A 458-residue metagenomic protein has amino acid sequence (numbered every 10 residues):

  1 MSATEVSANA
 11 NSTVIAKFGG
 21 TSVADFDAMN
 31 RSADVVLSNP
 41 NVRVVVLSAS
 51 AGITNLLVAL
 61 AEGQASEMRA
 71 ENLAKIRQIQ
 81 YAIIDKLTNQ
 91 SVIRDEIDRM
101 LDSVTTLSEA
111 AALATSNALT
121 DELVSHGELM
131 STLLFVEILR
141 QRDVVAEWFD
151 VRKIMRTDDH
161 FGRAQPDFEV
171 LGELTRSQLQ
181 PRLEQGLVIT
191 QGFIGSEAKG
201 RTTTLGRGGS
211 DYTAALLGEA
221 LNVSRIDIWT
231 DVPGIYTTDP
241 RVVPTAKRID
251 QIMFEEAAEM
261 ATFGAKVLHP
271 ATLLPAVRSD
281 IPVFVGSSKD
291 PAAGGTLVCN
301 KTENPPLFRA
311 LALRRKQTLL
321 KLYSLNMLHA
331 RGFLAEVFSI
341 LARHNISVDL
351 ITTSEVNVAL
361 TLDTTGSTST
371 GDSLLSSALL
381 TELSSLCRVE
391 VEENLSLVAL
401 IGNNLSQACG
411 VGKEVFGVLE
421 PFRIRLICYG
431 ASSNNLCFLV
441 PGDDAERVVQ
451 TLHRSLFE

Functional and structural regions predicted by a protein language model:
M1-L268, L273, V440-P441: Nucleotide/pyrophosphate-binding catalytic subdomain
N41, V144, I281, I346 (+1 more regions): Short phosphate-binding/catalytic loops that engage adenosine nucleotides
S50-A51, K153, V232-G234, V283 (+4 more regions): Glycine-rich beta-alpha junction loops
D143-W148, D227, F284-V285, A293 (+1 more regions): Proline-centered turn/helix-capping motifs that create local helix->coil transitions or kinks
G294-E458: A conserved regulatory-domain signal marking ACT and ACT-like small-molecule sensing domains and adjacent regulatory
